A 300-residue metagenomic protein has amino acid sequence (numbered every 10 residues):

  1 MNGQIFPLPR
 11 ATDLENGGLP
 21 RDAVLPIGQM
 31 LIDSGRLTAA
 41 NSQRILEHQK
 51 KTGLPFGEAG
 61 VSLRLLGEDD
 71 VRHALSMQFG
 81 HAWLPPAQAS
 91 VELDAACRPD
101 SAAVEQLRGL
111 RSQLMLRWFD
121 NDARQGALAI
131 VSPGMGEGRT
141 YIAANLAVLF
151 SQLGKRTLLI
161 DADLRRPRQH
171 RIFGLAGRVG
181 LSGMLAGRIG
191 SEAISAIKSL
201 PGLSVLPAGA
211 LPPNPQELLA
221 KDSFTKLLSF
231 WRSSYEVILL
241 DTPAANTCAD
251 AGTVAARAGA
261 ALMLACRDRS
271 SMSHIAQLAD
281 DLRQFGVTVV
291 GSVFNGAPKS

Functional and structural regions predicted by a protein language model:
M1-T52, S62-S300: P-loop NTP-binding module
L54-F56: The conserved glycine-aromatic submotif of the RRM
